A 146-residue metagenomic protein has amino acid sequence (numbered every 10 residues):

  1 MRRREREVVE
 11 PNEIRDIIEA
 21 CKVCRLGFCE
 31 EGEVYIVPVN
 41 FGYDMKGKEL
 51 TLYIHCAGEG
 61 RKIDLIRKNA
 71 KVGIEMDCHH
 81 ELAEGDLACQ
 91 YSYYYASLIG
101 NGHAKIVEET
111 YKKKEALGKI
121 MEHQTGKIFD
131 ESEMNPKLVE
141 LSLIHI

Functional and structural regions predicted by a protein language model:
M1-E19: Extreme N-terminal tail/first-helix region
I18, L65-I66, I120: A generic structural signal for nonpolar/aromatic side chains embedded in well-ordered alpha-helices
C21-G58: Short beta-strand segments
E59-A116: Short, structured beta-strand-loop surface elements
K113-T125: Short amphipathic C-terminal alpha-helix that caps PH/PH-like domains
G126-E131: Short, structured loop/turn "capping" segments at alpha-beta junctions
E133-V139: Basic, polyanion-binding surface patches
I144-I146: Conserved small/polar residues in nucleotide/adenosyl-binding loops
